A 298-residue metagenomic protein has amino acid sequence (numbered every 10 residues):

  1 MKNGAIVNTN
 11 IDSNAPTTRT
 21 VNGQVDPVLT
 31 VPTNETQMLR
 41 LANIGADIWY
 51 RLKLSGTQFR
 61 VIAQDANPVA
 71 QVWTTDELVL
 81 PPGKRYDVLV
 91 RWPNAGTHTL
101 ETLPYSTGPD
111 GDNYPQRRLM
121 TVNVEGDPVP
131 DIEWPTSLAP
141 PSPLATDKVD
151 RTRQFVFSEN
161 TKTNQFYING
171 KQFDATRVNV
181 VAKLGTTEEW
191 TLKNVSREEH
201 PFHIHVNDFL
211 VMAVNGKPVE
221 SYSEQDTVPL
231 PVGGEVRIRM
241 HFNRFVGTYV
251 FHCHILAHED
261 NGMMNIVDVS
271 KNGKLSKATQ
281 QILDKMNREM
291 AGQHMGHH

Functional and structural regions predicted by a protein language model:
M1-A145, V219: Histidine- and aromatic-rich segments of cupredoxin/plastocyanin-like copper-binding domains
V61-V72, K148, T152-H298: Active-site pocket scaffolds in enzymes
